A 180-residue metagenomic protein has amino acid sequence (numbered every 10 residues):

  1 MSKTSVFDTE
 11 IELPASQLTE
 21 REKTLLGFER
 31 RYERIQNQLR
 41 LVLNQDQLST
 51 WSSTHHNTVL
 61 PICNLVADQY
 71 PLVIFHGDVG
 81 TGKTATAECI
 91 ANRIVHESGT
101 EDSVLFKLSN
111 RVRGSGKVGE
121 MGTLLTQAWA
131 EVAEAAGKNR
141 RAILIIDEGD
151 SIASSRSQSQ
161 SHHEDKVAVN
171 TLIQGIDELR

Functional and structural regions predicted by a protein language model:
M1-T24, E88: C-terminal alpha-helical "lid" subdomain
L18-P71: Pre-Walker A (pre-P-loop) alpha-helix and adjacent loop at the N terminus of AAA/AAA+ ATPase modules, a conserved
G27, R31, P71, T86 (+6 more regions): Helical mechanochemical/support elements of P-loop NTPase systems and associated helical scaffolds
Q47, W51-L65, A135, S155-S157 (+1 more regions): Conserved Walker
I62-K107, E131-A135: Walker A/P-loop
E101-G137: Short glycine-rich substrate-engagement loop in P-loop NTPases that contacts/grips substrate
A130, D147-R180: Conserved catalytic/switch belt of AAA+ P-loop NTPases
G137-L144, R180: Loop/turn-to-beta-strand initiation segments
